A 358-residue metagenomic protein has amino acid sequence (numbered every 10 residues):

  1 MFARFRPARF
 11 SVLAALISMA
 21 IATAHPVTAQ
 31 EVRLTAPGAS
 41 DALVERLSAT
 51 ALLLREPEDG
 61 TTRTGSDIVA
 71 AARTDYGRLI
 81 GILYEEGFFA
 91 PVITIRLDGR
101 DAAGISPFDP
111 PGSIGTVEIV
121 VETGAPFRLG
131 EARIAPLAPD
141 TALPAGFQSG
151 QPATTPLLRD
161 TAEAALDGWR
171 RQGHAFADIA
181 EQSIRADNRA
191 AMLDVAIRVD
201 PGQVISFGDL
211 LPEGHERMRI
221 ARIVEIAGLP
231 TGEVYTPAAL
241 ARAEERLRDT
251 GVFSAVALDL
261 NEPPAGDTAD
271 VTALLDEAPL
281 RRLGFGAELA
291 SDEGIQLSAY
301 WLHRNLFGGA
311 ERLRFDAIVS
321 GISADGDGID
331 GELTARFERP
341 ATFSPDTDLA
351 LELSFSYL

Functional and structural regions predicted by a protein language model:
F2-A14: Bacterial N-terminal signal peptides that target proteins for export
S11-T23: Bacterial N-terminal signal peptides
I17, V27-D200, L211-E213, A227 (+1 more regions): Post-signal-peptide, soluble extracytosolic/periplasmic N-terminal scaffold domains of envelope/secretory systems
G124-G130, G202-F207, E277-G284: Short, charged/polar, Gly/Pro-enriched secondary-structure boundary elements
P139, T236-D249, S254-L358: Gram-negative/organellar outer-membrane beta-barrel architecture
P230-V234: C-terminal soluble interaction/assembly domains
